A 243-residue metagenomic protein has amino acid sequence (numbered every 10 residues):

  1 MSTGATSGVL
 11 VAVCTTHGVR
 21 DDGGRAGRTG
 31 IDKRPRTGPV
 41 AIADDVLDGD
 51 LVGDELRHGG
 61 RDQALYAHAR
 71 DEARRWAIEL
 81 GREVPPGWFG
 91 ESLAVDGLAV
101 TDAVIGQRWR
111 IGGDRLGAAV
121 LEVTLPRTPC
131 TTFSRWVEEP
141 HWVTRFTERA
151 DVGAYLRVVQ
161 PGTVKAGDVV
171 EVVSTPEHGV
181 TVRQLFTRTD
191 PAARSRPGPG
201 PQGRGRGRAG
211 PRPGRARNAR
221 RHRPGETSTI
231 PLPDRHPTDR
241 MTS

Functional and structural regions predicted by a protein language model:
M1-R135, H141, S174-S243: Electropositive, beta-rich accessory/interaction domains or terminal extensions that provide binding surfaces
V95-G97, G153-Q160: Short alpha-helix capping/helix-loop boundary micro-motifs
G106, P161, K165-G167: Loop/turn positions that initiate beta-strands
T144-R145: A short, contiguous structural element within a folded domain that forms the immediate neighborhood of a functional site
D151-V152, D168-V170: A structural signal for small-residue-enriched, beta-sheet-centric alpha/beta enzyme cores and oligomeric scaffold folds
V159-G162, E177: Short amphipathic alpha-helical interaction segments
